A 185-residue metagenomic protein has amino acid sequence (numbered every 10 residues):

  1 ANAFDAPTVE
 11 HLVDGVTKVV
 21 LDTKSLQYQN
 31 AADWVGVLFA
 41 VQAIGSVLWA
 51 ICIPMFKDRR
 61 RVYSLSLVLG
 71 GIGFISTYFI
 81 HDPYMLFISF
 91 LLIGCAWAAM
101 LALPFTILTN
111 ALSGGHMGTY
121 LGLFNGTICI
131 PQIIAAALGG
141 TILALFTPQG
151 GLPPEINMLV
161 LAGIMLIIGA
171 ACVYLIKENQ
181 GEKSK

Functional and structural regions predicted by a protein language model:
A3-A43: Loop-to-transmembrane helix entry
Y28-Q29, T141-M165: A membrane-interface helix-boundary motif in multi-pass transporters
A32, L112-F124: Loop-to-transmembrane helix entry/capping segments in MFS-fold secondary transporters and related SLC/MFSD carriers
V47-R60, L143: Helix-to-loop junctions at the C-terminal end of transmembrane segments in multipass secondary transporters
L69-H81: C-terminal ends and interior cores of transmembrane alpha-helices in multi-pass membrane transporters/permeases
M85-M100: Hydrophobic core of transmembrane alpha-helices in multi-pass small-molecule transporters, especially MFS/SLC-type
A99-S113: Intracellular juxtamembrane helix-capping segments at the cytosolic ends of symmetry-related transmembrane helices
M158-K185: Multi-pass alpha-helical transporter architecture, strongest for 12-TM Major Facilitator/SLC carriers used
